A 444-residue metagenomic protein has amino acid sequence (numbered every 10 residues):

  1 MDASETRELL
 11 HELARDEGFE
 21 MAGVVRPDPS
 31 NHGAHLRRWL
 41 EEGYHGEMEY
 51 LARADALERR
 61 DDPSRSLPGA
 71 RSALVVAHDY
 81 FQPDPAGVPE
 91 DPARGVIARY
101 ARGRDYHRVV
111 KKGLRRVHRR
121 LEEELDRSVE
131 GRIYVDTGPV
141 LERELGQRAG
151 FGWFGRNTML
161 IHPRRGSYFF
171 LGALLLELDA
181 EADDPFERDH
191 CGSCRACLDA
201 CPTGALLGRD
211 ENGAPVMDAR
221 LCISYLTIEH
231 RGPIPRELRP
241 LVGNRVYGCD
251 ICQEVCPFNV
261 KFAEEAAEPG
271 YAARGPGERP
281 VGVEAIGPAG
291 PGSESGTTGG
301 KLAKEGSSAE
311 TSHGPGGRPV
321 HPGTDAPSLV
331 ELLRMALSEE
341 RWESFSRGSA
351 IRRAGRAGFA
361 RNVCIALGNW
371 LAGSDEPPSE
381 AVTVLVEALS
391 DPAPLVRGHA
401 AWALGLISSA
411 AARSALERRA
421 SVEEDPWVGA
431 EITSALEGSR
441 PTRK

Functional and structural regions predicted by a protein language model:
M1-H190, E424: Auxiliary alpha/beta "docking" domains used to position bulky ligands
I97-G277, G282, G316-P322: Catalytic cores of enzyme domains
A272-T324, D375-P378, R440-R443: Intrinsically disordered, low-complexity terminal tails and inter-domain linkers enriched for S/T/G/P/D/E
E339-F345, D375-L389, S409-S421, K444: Amphipathic alpha-helical scaffolding segments comprising HEAT/armadillo-like alpha-solenoid repeats
R356, P392-A393, E424-D425: Short inter-helical turns and helix N-cap capping residues of alpha-solenoid HEAT/ARM repeat scaffolds
